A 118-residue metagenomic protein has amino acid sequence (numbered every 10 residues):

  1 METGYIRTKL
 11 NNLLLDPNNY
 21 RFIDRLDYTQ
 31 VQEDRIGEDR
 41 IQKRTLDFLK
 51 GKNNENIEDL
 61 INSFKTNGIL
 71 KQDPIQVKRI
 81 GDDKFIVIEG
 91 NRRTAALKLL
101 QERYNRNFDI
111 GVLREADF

Functional and structural regions predicted by a protein language model:
M1-A116: Short, charged/polar connector segments at secondary-structure boundaries
